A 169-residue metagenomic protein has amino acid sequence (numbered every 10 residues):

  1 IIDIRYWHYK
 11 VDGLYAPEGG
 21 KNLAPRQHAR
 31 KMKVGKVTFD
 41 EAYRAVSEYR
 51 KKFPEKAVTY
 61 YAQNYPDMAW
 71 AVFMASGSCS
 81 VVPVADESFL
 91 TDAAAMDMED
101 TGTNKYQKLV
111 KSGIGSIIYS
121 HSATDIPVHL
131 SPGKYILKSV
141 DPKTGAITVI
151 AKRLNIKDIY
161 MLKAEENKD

Functional and structural regions predicted by a protein language model:
I1-Q27: Aromatic- and acid-rich polysaccharide-binding/catalytic face of secreted or lumenal carbohydrate-active enzymes
Y6, A62-Q63: Active-site metal-binding loops of divalent metal-dependent hydrolases
A24-T59, Y65-A151, A164-D169: Aromatic- and carboxylate-lined catalytic core of secreted/periplasmic carbohydrate-active enzymes
L154-I156: A short acidic/small-residue loop/turn micro-motif
D158-Y160: Short strand-edge motifs at loop-to-beta-strand transitions and within beta-strands of extracellular beta-rich domains
